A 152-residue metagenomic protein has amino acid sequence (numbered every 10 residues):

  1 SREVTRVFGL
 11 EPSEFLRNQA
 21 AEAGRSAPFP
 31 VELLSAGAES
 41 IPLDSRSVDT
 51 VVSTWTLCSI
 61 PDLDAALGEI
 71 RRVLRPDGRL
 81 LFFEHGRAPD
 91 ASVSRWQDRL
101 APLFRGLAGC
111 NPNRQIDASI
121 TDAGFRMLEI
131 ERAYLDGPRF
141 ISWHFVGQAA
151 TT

Functional and structural regions predicted by a protein language model:
S1-S40: Class I SAM-dependent methyltransferase SAM/SAH-binding core
E39-V51: A short acidic, Gly/Pro-enriched loop at the edge of an enzyme's catalytic core that lines a small-molecule cofactor
D49-D62: A short SAM/SAH-binding and catalytic strip from SAM-dependent methyltransferases
D64-P76: A short glycine-rich, Lys/Arg-flanked "PGG" loop and its adjoining helix->strand segment in the class I
D77-H85: Conserved beta-strand signature within the Rossmann-like core of class I S-adenosyl-L-methionine
A91-G106: Short, glycine-/aromatic-enriched active-site segment of Class I SAM-dependent methyltransferases
A108-G124: Short alpha-helix
E129-T152: Core SAM-dependent methyltransferase catalytic element
